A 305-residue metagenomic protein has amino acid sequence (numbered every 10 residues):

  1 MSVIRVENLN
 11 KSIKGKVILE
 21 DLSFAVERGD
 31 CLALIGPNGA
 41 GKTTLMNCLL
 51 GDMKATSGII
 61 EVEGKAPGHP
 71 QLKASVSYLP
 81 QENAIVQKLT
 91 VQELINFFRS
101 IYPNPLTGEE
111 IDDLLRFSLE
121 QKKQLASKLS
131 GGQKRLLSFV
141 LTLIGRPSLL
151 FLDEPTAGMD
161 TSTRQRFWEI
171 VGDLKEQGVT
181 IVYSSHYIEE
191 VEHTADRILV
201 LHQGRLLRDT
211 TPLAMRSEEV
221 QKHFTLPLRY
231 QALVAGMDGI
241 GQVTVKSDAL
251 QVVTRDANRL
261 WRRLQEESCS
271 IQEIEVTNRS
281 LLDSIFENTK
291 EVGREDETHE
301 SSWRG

Functional and structural regions predicted by a protein language model:
I35-P37: The feature captures the beta-strand-to-loop junction immediately N-terminal to the Walker
S57-L72: Conserved ABC transporter NBD signature motif
L125-L129: Conserved ABC ATPase signature
L150-E154: Catalytic Walker B motif of ABC-type/P-loop ATPase nucleotide-binding domains
W168-V252: ABC transporter nucleotide-binding domain
Q221-V292: Short, charged/small-residue-rich alpha-helical element at the C-terminal edge of ABC transporter nucleotide-binding
